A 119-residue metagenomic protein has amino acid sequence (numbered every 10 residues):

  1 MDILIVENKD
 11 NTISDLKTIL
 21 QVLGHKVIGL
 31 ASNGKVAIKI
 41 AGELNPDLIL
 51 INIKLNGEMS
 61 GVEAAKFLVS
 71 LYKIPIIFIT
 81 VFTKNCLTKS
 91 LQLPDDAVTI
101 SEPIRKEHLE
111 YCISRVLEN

Functional and structural regions predicted by a protein language model:
K9-G29: Two-component/phosphorelay signaling modules centered on CheY-like receiver
L30-L48: Acidic, metal-coordinating helix/loop segments flanking the phosphotransfer/catalytic sites of two-component signaling
N33, M59-E63: Acidic catalytic/metal-coordinating carboxylates
N52-I53: Active-site residues of response regulator receiver
V62-K73: Short amphipathic alpha-helix used as the core "switch/output" element in two-component signaling
I79-T80: Hydrophobic/aromatic residues positioned on beta-strands within the core alpha/beta folds
C86, I104-L117: C-terminal output helix
L91-I100: As written
